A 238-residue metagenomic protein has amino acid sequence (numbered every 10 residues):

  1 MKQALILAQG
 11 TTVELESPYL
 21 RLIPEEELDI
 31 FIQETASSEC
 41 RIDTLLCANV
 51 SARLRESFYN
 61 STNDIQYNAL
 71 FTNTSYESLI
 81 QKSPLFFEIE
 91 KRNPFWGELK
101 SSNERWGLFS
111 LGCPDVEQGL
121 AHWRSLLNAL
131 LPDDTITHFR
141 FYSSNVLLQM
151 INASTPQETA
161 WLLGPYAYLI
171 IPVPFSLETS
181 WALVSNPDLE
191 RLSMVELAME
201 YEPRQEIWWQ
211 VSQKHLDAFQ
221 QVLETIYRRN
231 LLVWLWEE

Functional and structural regions predicted by a protein language model:
M1-N73, Q81-F87, K91-F95, S110-E238: A contiguous, surface-oriented mixed alpha/beta subdomain in the mid-to-C-terminal portion of proteins that forms
K100-S110: Glycine-rich, often proline-containing surface loops adjacent to acidic residues and nearby aromatics that form
